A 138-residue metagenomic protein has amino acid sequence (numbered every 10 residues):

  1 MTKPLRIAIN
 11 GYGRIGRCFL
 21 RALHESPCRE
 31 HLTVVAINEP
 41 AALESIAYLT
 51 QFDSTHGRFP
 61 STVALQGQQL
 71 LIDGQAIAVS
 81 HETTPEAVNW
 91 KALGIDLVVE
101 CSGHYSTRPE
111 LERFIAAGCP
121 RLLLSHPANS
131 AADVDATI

Functional and structural regions predicted by a protein language model:
T2-I138: N-terminal Rossmann-like NAD(P) cofactor-binding subdomain of oxidoreductases, focused on the glycine-rich
